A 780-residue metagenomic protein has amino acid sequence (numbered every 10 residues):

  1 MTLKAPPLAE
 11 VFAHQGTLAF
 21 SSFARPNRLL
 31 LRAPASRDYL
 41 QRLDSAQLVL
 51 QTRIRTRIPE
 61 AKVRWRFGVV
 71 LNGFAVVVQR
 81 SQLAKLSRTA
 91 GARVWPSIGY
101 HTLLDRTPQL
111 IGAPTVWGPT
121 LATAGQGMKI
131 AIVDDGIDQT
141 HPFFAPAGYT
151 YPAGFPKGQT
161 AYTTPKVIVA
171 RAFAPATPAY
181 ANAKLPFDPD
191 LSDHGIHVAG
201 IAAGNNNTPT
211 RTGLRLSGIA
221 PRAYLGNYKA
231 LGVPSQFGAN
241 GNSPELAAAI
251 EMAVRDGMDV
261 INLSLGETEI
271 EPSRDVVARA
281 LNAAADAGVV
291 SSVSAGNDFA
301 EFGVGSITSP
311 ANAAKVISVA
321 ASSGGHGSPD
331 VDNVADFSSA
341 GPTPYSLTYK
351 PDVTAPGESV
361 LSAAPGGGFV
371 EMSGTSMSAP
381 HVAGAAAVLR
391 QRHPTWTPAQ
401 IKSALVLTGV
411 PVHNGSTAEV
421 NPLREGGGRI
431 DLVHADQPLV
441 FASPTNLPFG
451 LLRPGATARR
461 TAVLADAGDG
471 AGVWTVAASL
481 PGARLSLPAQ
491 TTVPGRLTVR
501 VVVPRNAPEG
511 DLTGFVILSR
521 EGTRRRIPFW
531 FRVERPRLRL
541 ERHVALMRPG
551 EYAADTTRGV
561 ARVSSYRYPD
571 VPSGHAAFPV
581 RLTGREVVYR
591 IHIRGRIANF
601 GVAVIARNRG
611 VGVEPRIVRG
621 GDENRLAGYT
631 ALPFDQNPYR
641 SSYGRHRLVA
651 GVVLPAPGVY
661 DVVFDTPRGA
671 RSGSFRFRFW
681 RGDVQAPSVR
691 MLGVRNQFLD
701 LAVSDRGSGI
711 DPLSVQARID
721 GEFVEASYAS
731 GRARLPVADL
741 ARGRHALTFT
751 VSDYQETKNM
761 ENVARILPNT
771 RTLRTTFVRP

Functional and structural regions predicted by a protein language model:
M1-L103: Inhibitory N-terminal propeptides of secreted protease zymogens
F12-A13, R88, W117-N242, D256-D259 (+5 more regions): Subtilisin-like serine protease catalytic core
A124-Q126, N227-K315, H326, T343-T348 (+2 more regions): Substrate-binding/access-modulating region of protease and related hydrolase catalytic domains
A161-P178, A311-A387: Extracellular S/T/G-rich loop segment that most often corresponds to the catalytic His/Ser-adjacent loop
A199-G204, A230, D259, T354-A418 (+1 more regions): Hydrolase catalytic cores
G415, V433, L439-T445, G468-R500 (+1 more regions): Surface-exposed binding patches on compact interaction domains or structured appendages
G482, A577-Q636: Acidic, Ser/Thr/Pro-rich low-complexity intrinsically disordered segments
S519, R532-V560, I617-N624, V653-L692 (+2 more regions): C-terminal edge strands of extracellular/lumenal beta-sandwich accessory domains
